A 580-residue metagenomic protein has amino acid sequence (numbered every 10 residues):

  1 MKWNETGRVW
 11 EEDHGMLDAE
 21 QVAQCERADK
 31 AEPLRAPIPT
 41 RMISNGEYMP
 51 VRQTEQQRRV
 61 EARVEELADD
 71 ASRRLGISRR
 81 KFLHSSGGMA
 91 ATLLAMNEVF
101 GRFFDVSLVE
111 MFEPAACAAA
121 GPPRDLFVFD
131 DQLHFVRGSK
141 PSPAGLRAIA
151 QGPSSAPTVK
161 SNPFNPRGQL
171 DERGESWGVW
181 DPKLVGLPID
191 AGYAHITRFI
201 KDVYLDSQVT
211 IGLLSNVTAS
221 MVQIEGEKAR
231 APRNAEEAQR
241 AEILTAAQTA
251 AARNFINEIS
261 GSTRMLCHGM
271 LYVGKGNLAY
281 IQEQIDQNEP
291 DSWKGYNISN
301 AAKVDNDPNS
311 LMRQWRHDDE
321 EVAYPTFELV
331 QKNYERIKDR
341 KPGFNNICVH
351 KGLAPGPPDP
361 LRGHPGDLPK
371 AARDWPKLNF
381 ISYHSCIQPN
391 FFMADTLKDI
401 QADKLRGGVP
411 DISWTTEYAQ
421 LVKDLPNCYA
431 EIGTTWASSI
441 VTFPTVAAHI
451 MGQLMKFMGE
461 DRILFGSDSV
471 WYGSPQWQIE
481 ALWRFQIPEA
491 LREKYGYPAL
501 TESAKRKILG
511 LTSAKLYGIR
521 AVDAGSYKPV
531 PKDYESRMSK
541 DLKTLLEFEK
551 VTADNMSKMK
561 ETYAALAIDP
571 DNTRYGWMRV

Functional and structural regions predicted by a protein language model:
M1-I77: N-terminal secretory signal peptides
W3, G7, D69-I77, M96-L133: C-terminal segment of N-terminal export signals and the immediately downstream linker at the start of the mature
R52, S139-Y193, R230-N234, D307 (+7 more regions): Active-site gating loops and adjacent loop-to-helix segments of metal-dependent hydrolytic enzymes
D70, G76-N97, P143, P157-D202 (+3 more regions): Mid-to-C-terminal alpha-helical segments outside catalytic/metal-binding sites
V128-H134, A150-A191, K201-E227, R264-M270 (+1 more regions): Divalent metal-dependent hydrolysis catalytic cores, especially in the metallo-beta-lactamase
Q132-G138, H350, H384: Histidine-centered divalent metal-coordination motifs
R137, N216-G363: Active-site gating/metal-coordination segments in enzymes
D291, N300-A302, D307-F465, G473 (+3 more regions): Catalytic pocket-lining loop regions of alpha/beta-barrel enzymes, especially the amidohydrolase/enolase/GH5 lineages
